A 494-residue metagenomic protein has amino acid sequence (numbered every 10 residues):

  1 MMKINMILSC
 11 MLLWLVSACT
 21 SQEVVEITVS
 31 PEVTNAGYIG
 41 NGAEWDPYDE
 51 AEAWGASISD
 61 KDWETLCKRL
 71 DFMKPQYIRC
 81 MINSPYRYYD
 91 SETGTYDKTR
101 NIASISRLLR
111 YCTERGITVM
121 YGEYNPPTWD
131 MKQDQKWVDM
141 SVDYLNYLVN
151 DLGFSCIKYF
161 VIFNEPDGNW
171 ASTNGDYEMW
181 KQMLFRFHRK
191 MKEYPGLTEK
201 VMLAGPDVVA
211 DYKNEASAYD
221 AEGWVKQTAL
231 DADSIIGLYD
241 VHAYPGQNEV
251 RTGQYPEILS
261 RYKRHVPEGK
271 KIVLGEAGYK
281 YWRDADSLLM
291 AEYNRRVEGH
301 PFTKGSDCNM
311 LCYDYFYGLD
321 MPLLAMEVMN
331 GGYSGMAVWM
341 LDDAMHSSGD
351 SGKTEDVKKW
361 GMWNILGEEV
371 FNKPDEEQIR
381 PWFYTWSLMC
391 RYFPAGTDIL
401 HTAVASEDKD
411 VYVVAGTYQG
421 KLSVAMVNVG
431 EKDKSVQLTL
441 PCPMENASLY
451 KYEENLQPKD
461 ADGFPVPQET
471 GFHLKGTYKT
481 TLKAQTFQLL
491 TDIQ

Functional and structural regions predicted by a protein language model:
M1-E23: Bacterial Sec-dependent N-terminal signal peptides
C19-E64: Mature N-terminal, pre-catalytic/accessory segment of carbohydrate-active enzymes
L70-N248: Substrate-binding cleft and catalytic face of glycoside hydrolase catalytic domains, especially the flexible beta-alpha
Y177-E327, G331: Noncatalytic carbohydrate-binding groove/subsite architecture in carbohydrate-active enzymes
Y279-F393, T397-Y412: Aromatic/acidic polysaccharide-binding cleft in carbohydrate-active enzymes
S406-E445, Y452-E454, Q485-L489: Carbohydrate-binding surface patches
L438-F472: C-terminal accessory region downstream of the catalytic core in glycan-modifying enzymes
P465-Q494: C-terminal beta-strand-rich structural cap/linker in extracellular carbohydrate-active enzymes
